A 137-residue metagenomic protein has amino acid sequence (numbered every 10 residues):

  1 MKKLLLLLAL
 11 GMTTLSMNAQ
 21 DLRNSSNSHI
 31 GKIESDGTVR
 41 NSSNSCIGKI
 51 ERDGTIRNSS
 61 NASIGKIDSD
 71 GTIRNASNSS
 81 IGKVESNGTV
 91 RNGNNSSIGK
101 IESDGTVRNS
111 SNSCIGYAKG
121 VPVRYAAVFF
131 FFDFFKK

Functional and structural regions predicted by a protein language model:
K2-L7, G11, L15-C46, R52-D53 (+2 more regions): Long terminal segments
